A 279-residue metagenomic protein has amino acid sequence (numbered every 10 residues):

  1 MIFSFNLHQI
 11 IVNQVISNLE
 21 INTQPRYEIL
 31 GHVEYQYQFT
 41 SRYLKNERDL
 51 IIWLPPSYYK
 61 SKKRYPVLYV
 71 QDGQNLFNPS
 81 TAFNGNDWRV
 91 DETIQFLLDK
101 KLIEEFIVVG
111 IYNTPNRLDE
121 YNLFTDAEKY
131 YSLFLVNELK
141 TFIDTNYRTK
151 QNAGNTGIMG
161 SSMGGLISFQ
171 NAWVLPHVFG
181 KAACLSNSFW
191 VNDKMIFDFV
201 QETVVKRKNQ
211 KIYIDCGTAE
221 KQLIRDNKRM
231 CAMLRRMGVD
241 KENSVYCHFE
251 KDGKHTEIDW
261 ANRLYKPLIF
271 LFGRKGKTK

Functional and structural regions predicted by a protein language model:
F5-K279: Non-catalytic cap/lid and distal C-terminal segments of serine-dependent acyl enzymes
